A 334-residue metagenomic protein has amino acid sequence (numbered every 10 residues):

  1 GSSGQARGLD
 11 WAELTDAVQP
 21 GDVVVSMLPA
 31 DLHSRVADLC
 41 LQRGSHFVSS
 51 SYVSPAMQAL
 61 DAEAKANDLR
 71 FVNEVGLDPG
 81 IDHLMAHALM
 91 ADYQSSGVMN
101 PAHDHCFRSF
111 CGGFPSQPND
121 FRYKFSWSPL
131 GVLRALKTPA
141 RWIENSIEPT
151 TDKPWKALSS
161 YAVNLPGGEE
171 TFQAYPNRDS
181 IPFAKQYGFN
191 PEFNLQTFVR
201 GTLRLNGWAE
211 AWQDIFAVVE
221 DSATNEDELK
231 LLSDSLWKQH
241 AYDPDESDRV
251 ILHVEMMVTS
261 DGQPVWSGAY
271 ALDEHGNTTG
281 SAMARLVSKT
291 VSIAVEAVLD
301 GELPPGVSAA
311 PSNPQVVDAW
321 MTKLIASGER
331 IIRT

Functional and structural regions predicted by a protein language model:
G1: NAD(P)-binding Rossmann-fold cofactor-contacting core
A6-G21: Conserved Rossmann-fold cofactor-binding substructure of NAD(P)-dependent oxidoreductases
D16, A37-D38, A62: Alpha-helical segments flanking ligand/cofactor-binding loops in enzyme cores
V24, P29, D38-Q58: ADP-ribose/adenylate-binding Rossmann-like module
S50-N73: Rossmann-fold NAD(P)-binding glycine/threonine-rich loop
V75-M90, A294: Short alpha-helices
D92-T334: C-terminal catalytic/substrate-binding lobe primarily of soluble NAD(P)-dependent oxidoreductases
